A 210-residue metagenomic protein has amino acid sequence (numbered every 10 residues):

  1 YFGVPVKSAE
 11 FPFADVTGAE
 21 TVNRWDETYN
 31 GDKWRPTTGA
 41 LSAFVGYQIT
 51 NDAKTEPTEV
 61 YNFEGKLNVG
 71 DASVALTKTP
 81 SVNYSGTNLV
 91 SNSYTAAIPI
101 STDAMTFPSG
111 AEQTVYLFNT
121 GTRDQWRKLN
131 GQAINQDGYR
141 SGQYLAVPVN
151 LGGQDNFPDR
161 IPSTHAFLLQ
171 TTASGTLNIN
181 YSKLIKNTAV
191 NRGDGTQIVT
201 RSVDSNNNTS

Functional and structural regions predicted by a protein language model:
Y1-L184, N191: N-terminal exported-region signature
N180-S210: Extended terminal and domain-junction accessory segments
